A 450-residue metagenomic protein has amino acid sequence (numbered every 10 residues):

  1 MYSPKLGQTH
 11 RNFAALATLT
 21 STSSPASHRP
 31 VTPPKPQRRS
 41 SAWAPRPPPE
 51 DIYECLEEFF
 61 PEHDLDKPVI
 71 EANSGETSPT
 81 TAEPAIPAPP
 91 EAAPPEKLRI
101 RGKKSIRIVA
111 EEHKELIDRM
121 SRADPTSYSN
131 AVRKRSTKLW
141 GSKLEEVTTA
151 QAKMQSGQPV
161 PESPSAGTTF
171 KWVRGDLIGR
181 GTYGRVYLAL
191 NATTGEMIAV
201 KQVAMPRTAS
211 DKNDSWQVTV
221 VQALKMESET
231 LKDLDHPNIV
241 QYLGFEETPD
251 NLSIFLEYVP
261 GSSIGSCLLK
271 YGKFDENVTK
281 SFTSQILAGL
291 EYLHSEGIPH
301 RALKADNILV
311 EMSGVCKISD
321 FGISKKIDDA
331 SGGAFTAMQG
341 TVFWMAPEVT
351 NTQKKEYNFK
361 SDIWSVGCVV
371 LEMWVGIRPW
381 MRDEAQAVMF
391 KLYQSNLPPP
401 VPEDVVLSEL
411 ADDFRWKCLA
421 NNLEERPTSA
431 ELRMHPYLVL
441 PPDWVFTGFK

Functional and structural regions predicted by a protein language model:
M1-S163: Intrinsically disordered, low-complexity regulatory segments that flank or precede the catalytic domain of eukaryotic
G175-T182, V186: Protein kinase glycine-rich loop
G244-F245: A short, aromatic-enriched beta-strand patch in the conserved N-lobe beta-sheet of the protein kinase catalytic domain
P249-S263, C267: Conserved short submotifs of the Hanks-type protein kinase catalytic core that shape the nucleotide-binding pocket
F282-T283: Activation segment signature within eukaryotic-like protein kinase domains
E425-K450: Regulatory extensions flanking the kinase catalytic core
